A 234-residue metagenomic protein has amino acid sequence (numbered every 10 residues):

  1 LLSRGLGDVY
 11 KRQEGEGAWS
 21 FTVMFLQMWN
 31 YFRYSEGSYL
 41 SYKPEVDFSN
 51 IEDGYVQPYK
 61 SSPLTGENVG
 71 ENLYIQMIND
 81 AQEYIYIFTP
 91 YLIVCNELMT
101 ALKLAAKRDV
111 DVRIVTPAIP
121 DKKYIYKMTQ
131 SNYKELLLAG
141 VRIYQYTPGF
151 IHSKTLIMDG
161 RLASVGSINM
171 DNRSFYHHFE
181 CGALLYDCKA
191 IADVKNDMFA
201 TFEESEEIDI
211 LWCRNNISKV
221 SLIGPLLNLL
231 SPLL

Functional and structural regions predicted by a protein language model:
L1-Y10: Single conserved hydrophobic/aromatic residue that forms the stacking wall/gate of nucleotide- or nucleobase-binding
G5, D80-Q82, H152: Alpha-helix C-terminal capping/helix-to-coil transition sites in glycosyltransferase folds
E16, F21, Q27-Q76: Active-site cores of enzymes that catalyze phosphoryl transfer or operate on phosphate-rich substrates
S20, Q27, D80, D193-A200: A non-catalytic, amphipathic alpha-helix used as a structural packing/dimerization or gating element in enzyme scaffolds
N50-I51, N79, S174-F175: Short, flexible turn/loop "capping" segments at secondary-structure junctions
G70-Y84, K107: Long hydrophobic segments that form regular secondary structure
Y84-Y86, Y91-L234: PLD/PLD-like phosphodiesterase catalytic module centered on the HKD motif
